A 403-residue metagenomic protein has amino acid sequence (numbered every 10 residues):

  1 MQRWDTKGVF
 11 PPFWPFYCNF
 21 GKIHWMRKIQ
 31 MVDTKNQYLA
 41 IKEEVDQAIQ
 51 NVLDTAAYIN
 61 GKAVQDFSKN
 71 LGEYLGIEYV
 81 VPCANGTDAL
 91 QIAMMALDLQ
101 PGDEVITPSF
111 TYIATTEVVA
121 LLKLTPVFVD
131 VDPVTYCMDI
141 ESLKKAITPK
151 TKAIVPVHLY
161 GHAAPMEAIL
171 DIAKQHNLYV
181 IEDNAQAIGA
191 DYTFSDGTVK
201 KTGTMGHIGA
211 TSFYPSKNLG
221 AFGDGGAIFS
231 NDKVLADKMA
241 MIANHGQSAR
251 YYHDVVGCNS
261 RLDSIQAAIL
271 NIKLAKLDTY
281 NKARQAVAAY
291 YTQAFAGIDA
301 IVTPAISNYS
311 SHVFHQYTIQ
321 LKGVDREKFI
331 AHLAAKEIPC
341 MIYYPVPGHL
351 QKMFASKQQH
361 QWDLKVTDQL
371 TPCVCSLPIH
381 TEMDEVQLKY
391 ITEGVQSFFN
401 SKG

Functional and structural regions predicted by a protein language model:
F10-F20: Aromatic (phenylalanine/tyrosine) cluster motif
C18, W25-A57, K62, P378: N-terminal "arm"/small-domain region of PLP-dependent enzymes with the aminotransferase-like
K35, V64-N70, Y74-V80, E141 (+6 more regions): PLP-dependent aminotransferase class I/II
A56-E104, V118-L122, F128-D130, S195: Phosphate-binding glycine-rich loop
M95-D191: PLP-dependent aminotransferase-like
E182-G220, A249-D254: Conserved active-site segment immediately N-terminal to the catalytic lysine that forms the internal aldimine
T211-S212, G226-N231, N271: Short beta-strand-to-turn element immediately C-terminal to the catalytic PLP-Schiff-base lysine in fold type I
